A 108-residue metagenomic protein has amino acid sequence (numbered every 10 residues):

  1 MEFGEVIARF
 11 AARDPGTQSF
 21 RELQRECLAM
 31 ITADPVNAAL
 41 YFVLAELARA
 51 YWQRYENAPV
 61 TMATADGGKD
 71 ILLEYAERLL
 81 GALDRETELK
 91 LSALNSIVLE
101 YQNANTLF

Functional and structural regions predicted by a protein language model:
M1-P35, N95-T106: Short terminal alpha-helical segments
E2, P15-F20, T61, A82-L89: Alpha-helix capping and helix-coil boundary motifs
E5-R9, Y51-R54, R78: Solvent-exposed, amphipathic alpha-helical segments
T17-I71: Amphipathic alpha-helical interaction modules
T64-F108: Amphipathic alpha-helical binding modules
